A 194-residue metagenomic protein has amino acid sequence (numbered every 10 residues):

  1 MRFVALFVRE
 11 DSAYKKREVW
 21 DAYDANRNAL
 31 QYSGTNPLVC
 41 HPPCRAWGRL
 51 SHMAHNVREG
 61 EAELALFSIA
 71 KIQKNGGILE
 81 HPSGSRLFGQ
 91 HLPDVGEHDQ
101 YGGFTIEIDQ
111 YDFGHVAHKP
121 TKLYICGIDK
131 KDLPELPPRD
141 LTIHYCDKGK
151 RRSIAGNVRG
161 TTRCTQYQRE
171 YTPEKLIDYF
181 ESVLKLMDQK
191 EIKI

Functional and structural regions predicted by a protein language model:
M1-I194: Class I S-adenosyl-L-methionine
